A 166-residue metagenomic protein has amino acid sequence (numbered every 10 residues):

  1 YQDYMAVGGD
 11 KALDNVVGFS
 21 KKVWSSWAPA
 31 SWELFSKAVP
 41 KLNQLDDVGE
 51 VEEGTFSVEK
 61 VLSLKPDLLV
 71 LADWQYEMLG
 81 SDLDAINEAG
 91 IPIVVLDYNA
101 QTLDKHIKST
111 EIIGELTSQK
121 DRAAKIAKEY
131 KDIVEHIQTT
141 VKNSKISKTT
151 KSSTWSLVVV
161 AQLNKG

Functional and structural regions predicted by a protein language model:
Y1-S63, L68, A72-Q75: A short, structured surface patch at a secondary-structure boundary
W74-Y76, N99-A100: Short glycine-enriched loops at secondary-structure junctions
S81-N164: Extracytoplasmic substrate-binding proteins
